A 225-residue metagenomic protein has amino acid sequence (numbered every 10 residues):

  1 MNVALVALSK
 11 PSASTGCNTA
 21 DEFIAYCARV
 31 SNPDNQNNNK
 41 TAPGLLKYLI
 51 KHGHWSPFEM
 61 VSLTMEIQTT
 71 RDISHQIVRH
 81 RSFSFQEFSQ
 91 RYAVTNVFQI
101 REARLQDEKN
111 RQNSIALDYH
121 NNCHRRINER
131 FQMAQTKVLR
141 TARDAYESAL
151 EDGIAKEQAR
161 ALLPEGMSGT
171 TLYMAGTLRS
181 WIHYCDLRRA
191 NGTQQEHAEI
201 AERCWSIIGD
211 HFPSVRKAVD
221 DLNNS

Functional and structural regions predicted by a protein language model:
M1-S225: Family-specific signature for flavin-dependent thymidylate synthase
